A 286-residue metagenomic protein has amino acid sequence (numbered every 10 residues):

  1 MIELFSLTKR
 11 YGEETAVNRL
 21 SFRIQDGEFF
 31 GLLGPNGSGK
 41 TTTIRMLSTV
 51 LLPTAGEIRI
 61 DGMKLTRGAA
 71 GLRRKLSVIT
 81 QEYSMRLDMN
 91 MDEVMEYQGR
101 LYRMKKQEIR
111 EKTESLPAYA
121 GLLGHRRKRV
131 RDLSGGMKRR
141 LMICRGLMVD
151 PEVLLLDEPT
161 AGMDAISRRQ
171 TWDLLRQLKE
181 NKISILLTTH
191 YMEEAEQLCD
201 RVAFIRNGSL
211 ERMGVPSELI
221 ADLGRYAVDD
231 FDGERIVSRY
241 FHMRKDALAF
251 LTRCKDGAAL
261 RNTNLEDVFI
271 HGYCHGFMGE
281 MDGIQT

Functional and structural regions predicted by a protein language model:
G56-R67, G71-L72: Conserved ABC transporter NBD signature motif
E96, R100, Q107-H125: Conserved ABC ATPase "signature" region
R129-G136: Conserved ABC ATPase signature
D150: Conserved catalytic motifs of ABC-family nucleotide-binding domains
L154-D157: Catalytic Walker B motif of ABC-type/P-loop ATPase nucleotide-binding domains
P216-T286: Short, charged/small-residue-rich alpha-helical element at the C-terminal edge of ABC transporter nucleotide-binding
